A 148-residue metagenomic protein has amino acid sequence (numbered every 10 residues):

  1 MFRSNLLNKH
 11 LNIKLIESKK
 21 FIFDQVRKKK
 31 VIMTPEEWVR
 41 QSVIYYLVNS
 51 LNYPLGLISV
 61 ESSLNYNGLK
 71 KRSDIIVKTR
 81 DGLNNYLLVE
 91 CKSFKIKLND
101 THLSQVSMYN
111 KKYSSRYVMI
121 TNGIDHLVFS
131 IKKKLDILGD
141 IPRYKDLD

Functional and structural regions predicted by a protein language model:
M1-Y117, I124-D148: A short, conserved, highly charged catalytic patch centered on acidic carboxylates
